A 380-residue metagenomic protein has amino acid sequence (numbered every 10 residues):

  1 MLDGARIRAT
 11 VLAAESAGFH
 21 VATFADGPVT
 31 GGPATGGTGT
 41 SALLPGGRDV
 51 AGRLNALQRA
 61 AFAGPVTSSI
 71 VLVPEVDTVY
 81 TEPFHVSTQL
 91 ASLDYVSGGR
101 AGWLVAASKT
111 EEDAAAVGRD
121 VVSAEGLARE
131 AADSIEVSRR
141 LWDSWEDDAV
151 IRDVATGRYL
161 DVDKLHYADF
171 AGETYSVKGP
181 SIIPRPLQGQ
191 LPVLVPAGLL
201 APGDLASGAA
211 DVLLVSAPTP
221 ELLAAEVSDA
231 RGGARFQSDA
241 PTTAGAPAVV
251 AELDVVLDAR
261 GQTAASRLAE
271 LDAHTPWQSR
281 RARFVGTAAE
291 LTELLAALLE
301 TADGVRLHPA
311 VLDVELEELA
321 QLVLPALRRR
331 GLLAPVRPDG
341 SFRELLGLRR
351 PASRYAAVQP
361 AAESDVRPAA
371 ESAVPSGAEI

Functional and structural regions predicted by a protein language model:
M1-A5, P74-F84, A107, D120 (+3 more regions): Active-site mouth loops of central-metabolism enzymes
M1-L2, E82-K164, V212, L222: Flexible, glycine-rich active-site loops centered on histidine and acidic residues that chelate a metal or position
M1-V66, Q188-L191, G340, P375-I380: N-terminal beta1-alpha1-beta2 module of alpha/beta enzyme domains
A5-G27, G203-E221, A297-T301: Catalytic domains of carbohydrate-active enzymes, especially glycoside hydrolases
L12-S16, A60-S68, D94-G98, S207 (+4 more regions): Acidic (Asp/Glu)-rich catalytic clusters
A14, G18, A63, L93 (+6 more regions): Conserved, mostly hydrophobic/aromatic
A22-F24, I70-V76, G99-A106, L191-A197 (+3 more regions): Hydrophobic faces of well-ordered beta-strands that scaffold small-molecule active sites in alpha/beta enzyme cores
E125-Q190, A217-T301, P309-V314, E318 (+2 more regions): An alpha-helical appendage that flanks or caps ligand/catalytic pockets
